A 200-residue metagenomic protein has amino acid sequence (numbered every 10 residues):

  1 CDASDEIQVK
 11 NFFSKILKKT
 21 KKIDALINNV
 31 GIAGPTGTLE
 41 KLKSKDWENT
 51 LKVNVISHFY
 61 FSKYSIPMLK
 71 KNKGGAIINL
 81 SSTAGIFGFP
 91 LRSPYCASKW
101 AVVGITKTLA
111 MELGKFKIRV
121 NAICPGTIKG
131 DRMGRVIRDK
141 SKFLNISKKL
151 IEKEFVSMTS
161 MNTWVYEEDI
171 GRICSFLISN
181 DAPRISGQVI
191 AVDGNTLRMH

Functional and structural regions predicted by a protein language model:
C1-F12, S44, D169: The beta1-alpha1 cofactor-binding region of Rossmann-like NAD(H)/NADP(H)-dependent oxidoreductases
A33-T36, F87, C174-S175, S186-H200: Short C-terminal tail/terminal secondary-structure segment of NAD(P)H-dependent dehydrogenase/reductase domains
G37-L39, K43-E48, F155: Substrate-binding pocket helix/loop in short-chain dehydrogenase/reductase
S62, S98, T106: Active-site helix of classical SDR
S82: Residue(s) in the substrate-gating loop at a strand-loop-helix junction that position the organic substrate next
G114, R119, I185-G187: Short, small/polar-rich loop/turn modules that mediate ligand/substrate recognition or access, typified
A122, I146-D181, I185, V192-G194: C-terminal helical subdomain
